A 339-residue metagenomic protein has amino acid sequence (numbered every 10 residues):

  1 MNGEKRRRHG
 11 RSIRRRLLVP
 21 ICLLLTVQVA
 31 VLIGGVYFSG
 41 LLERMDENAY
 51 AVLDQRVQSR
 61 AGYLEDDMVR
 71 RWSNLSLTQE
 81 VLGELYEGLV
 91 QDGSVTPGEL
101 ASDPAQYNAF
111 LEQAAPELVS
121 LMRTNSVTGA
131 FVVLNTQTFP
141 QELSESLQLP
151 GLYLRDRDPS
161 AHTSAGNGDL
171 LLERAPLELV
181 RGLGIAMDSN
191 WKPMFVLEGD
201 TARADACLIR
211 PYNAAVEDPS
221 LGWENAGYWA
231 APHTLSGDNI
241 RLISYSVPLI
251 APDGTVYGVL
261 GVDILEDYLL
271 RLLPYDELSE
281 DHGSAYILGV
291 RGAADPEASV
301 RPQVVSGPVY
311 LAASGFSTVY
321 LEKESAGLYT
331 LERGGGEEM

Functional and structural regions predicted by a protein language model:
N2-V52, R56: Extreme N-terminal signal-anchor transmembrane helix of membrane signaling/transducer proteins, especially in bacteria
F38-D54, R60-V95, D103-L111, S126 (+1 more regions): Membrane-proximal amphipathic alpha-helices that sit immediately adjacent to an N-terminal transmembrane/signal-anchor
G83, A115-N125, S236-G237, D276-D281: Short regulatory alpha-helical segment in sensory/regulatory domains of signaling proteins that mediates
A105-E117, D205-R210: Well-ordered, non-membrane alpha-helical segments in soluble/globular domains
V119, V127-Q137, G283-L288: Short, hydrophobic-rich beta-strand element in sensory/regulatory alpha-beta domains
L134-V196, V290-A293: GAF sensory/regulatory domain recognition with acknowledged cross-activation on helical regulatory dimers
L171-G261: Extracytoplasmic/periplasmic ligand-binding sensor regions of membrane-associated signaling proteins
D267-M339: Intrinsic low-complexity, intrinsically disordered coil/linker regions enriched in small/polar and charged residues
